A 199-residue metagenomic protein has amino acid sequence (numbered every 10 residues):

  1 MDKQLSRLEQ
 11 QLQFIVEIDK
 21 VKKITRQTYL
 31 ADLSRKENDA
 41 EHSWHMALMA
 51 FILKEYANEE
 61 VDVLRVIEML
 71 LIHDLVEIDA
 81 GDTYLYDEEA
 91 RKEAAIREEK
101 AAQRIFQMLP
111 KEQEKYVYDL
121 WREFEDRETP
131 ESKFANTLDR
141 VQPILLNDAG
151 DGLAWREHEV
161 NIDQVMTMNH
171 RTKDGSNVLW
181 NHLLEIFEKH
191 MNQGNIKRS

Functional and structural regions predicted by a protein language model:
M1-S199: Alpha-helical, largely C-terminal catalytic domains that coordinate divalent metal ions via clustered Asp/Glu/His
